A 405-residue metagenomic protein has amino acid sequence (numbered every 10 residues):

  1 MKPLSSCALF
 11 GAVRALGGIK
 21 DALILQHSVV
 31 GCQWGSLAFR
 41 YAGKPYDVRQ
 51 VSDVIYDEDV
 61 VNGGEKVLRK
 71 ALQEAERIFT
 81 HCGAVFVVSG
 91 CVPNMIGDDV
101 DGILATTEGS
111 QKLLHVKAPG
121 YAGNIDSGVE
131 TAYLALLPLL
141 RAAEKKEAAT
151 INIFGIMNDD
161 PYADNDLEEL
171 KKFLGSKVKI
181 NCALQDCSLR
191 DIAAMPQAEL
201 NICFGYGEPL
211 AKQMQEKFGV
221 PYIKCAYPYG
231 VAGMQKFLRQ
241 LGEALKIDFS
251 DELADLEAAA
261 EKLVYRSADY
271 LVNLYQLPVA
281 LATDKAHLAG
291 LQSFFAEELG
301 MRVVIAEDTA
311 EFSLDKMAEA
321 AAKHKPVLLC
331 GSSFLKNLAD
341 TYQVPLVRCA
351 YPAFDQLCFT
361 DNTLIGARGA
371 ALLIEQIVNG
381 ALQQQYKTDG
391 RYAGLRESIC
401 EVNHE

Functional and structural regions predicted by a protein language model:
M1-E405: An N-terminal assembly and electron-transfer interface module characteristic of large anaerobic redox and radical
